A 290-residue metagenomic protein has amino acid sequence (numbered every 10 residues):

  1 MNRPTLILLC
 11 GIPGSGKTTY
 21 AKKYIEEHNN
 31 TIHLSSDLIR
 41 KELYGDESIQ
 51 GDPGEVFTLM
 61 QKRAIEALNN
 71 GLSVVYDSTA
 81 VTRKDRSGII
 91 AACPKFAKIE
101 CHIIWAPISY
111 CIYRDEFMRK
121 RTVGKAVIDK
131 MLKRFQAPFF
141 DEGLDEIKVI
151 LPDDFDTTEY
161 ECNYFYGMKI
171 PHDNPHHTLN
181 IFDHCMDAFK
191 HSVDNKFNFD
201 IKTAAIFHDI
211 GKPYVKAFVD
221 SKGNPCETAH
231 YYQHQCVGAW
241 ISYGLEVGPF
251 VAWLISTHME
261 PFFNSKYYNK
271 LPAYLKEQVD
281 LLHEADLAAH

Functional and structural regions predicted by a protein language model:
M1-R3, A67: Phosphate-binding P-loop
L6-L8: Short hydrophobic/aromatic beta-strand immediately N-terminal to the Walker A/P-loop
C10, S15, I108-Y160: Conserved GTP-binding G-domain of TRAFAC-class P-loop NTPases and closely related GTPase folds
T19-L72: Conserved substrate/cofactor phosphate-moiety recognition/catalytic segment in nucleotide-dependent phosphotransferases
Y76-I89: Acidic, metal-coordinating catalytic cores used for nucleic-acid/nucleotide bond scission and strand-transfer chemistry
F96-I112: Conserved phosphate-donor/acceptor-positioning beta-strand/loop module used by diverse small-molecule
E161-D187, A217-E227: Active-site flanking loop/helix segments enriched in acidic
H191-H290: Divalent metal-dependent catalytic cores for phosphoryl transfer on phosphate-bearing substrates
